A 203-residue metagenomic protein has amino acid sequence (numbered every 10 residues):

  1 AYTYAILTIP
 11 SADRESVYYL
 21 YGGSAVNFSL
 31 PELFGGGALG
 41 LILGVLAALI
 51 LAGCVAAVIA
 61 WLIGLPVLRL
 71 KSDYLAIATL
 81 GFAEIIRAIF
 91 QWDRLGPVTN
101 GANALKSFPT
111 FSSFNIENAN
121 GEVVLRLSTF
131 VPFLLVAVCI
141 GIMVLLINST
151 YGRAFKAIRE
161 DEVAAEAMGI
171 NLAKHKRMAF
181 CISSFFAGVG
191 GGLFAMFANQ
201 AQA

Functional and structural regions predicted by a protein language model:
A1-A203: Transmembrane alpha-helices and adjacent helix-loop boundaries
